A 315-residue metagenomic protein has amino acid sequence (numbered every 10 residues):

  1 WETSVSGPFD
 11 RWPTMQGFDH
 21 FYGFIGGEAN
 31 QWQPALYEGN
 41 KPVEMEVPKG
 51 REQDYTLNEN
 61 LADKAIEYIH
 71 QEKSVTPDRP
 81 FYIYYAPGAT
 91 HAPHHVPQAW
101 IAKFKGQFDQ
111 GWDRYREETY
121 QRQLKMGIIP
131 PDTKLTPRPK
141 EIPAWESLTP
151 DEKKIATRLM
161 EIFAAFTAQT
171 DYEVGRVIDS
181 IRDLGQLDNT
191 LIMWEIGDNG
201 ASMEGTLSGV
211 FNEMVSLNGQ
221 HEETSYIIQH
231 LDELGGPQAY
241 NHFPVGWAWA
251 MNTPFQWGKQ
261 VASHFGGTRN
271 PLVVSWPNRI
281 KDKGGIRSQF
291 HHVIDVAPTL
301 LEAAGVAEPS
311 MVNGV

Functional and structural regions predicted by a protein language model:
W1-E2, G88, G200, L207 (+1 more regions): Catalytic metal-binding/acid-base residues of hydrolase active sites
W1-K105, Q110, L124, K140-A168: Formylglycine-dependent
G7-F9, G197, S202-G205: Substrate-binding cleft/loops of secretory-pathway carbohydrate-active enzymes
A29-M45, G106, I178-D179, F211-V315: Substrate-binding rim/cap in mid-to-C-terminal beta-strand-loop elements of soluble/periplasmic
D54, N58, F163-T170, A262-F265 (+1 more regions): Aromatic-acidic/polar surface patches that form glycan- and anion
T56-K73, A102-P130, E152-T190, A201-M203 (+1 more regions): A long, amphipathic alpha-helix that forms part of the scaffold/cap immediately adjacent to metal-dependent active
A65, F81-P87, T167-T170, V174-V177 (+4 more regions): Beta-strand elements within well-structured catalytic alpha/beta cores of enzymes that handle phosphate/sulfate esters
P77-D78, R182, D188-N189, E308-G314: Surface-exposed patches in mature extracellular/periplasmic domains of secreted proteins
